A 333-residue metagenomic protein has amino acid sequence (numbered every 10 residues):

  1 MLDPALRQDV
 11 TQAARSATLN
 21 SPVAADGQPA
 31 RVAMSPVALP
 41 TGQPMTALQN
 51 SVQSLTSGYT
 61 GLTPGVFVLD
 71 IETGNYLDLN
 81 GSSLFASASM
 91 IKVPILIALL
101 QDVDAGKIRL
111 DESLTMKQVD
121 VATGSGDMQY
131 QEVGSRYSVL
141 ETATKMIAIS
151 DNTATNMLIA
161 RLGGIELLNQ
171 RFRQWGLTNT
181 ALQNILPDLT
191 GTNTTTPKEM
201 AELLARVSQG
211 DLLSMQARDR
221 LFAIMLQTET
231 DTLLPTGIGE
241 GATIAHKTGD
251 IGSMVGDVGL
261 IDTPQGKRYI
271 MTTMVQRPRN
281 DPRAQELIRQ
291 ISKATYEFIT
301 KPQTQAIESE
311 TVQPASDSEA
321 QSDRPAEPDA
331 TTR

Functional and structural regions predicted by a protein language model:
M1-S51, D211-E229, S253-R333: Structured C-terminal helix/loop/strand segments within mature extracytoplasmic catalytic/sensor domains
A47-N80, I261: A short, well-structured edge-of-sheet supersecondary motif
T63, N156-Q209: Mid-domain, small-residue-enriched loop/turn segments at the edges of structured enzyme/sensor domains
I71-E72, L110-D127, E308-A315: Acidic helix-start/capping segments at beta-turn-to-alpha-helix junctions
G74, F85-M116, M271: Active-site SXXK
Q101-D120, I165-N169, S214-R218: Short, well-structured active-site flanking segments
V121-N156, I165: Conserved catalytic neighborhood of penicillin-recognizing serine enzymes
T192-E240, H246: A conserved catalytic-loop motif detector
